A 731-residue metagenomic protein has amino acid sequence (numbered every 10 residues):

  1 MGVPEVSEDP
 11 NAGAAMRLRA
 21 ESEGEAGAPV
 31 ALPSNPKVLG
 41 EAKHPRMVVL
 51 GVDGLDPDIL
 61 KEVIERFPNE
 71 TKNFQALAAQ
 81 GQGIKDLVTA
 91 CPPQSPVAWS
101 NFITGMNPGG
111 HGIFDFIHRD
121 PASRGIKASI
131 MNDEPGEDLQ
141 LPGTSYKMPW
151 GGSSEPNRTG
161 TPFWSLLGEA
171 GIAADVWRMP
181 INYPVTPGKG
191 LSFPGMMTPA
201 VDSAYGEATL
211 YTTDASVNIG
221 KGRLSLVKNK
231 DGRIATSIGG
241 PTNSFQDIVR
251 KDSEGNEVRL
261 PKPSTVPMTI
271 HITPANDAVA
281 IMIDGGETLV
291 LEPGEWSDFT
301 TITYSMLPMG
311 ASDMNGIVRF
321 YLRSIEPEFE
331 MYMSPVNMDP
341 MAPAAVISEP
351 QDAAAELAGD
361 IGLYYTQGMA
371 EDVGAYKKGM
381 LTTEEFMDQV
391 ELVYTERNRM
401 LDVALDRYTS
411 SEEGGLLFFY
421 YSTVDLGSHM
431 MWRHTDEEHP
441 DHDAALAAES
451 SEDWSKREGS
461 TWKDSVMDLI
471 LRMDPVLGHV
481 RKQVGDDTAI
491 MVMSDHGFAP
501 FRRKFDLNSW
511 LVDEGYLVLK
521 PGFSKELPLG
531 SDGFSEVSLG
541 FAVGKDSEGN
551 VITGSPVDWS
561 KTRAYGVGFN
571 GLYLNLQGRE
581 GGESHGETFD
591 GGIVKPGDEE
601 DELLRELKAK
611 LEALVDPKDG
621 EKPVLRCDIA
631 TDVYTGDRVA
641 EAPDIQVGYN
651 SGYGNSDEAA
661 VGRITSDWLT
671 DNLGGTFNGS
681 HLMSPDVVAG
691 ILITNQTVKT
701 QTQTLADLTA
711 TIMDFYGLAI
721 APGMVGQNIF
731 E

Functional and structural regions predicted by a protein language model:
M1-E21: Signal peptide processing junction and immediate N-terminal pro/mature segment of secreted/exported proteins
M16-L18, S22-P45: Membrane/wall-proximal cationic-aromatic binding patches
A31-P33, G40-E41, E384-E412, L416-L417 (+3 more regions): A long, amphipathic alpha-helix that forms part of the scaffold/cap immediately adjacent to metal-dependent active
E41-P45, V52, D58, R66-N69 (+7 more regions): Secreted, luminal/periplasmic, and some membrane-associated catalytic domains that remodel anionic oxygen-ester
V49, L416-Y420, M491, I693: Structural motif
D425-H442, G581-E583: Short acidic/His/Gly/Ser-rich catalytic and metal-binding motifs that mark active-site loops of diverse hydrolases
G652-T700: Low-complexity, glycine/alanine/valine/leucine- and proline-rich hydrophobic stretches
T704-T709: C-terminal helical/tail subdomains of lipid-metabolizing enzymes
